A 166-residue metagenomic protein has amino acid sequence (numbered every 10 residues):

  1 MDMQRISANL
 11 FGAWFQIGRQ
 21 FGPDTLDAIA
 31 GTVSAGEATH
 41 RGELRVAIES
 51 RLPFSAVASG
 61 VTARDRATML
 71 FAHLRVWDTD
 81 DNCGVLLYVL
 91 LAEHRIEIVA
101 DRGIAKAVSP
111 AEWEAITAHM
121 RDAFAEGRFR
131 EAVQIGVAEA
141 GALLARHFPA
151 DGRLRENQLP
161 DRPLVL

Functional and structural regions predicted by a protein language model:
D2-E156, D161-V165: Divalent-cation
